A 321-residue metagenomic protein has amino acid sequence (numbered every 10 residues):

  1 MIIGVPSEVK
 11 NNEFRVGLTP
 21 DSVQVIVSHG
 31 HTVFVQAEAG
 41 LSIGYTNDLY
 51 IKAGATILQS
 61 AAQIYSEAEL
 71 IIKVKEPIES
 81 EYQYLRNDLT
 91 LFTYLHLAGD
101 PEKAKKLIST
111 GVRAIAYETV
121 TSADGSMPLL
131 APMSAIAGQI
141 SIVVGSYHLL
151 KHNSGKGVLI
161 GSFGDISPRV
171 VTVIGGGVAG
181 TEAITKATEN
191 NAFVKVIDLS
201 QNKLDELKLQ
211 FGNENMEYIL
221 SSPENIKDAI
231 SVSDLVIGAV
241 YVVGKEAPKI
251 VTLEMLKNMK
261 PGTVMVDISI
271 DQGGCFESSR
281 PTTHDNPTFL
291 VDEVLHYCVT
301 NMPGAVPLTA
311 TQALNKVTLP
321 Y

Functional and structural regions predicted by a protein language model:
P6-S7, N11-Y45, H152-G238, T288: Glycine-rich phosphate/diphosphate-binding loop of Rossmann-like nucleotide-binding domains
N12-G17, S80-Y84, T93, V243-V251 (+1 more regions): Glycine/threonine-rich flexible loop motifs
H31, R86-L89, T110-V112, K260-T263 (+1 more regions): A short helix->loop->beta-strand "cap" motif at the edges of active sites that frequently abuts
G54-E67, Y218-A229: Short acidic low-complexity segments
S66, L70-H148: Phosphate/diphosphate ligand-binding glycine-rich loop within oxidoreductases
E69, K75-E76, L95-H96, S222 (+3 more regions): Short glycine-/small-residue-rich Rossmann-like dinucleotide-binding loops
E118-L159, I270, C275-Y321: Adenosine-phosphate binding glycine-rich loop
L209-D292: Rossmann-like adenosine-cofactor binding region
